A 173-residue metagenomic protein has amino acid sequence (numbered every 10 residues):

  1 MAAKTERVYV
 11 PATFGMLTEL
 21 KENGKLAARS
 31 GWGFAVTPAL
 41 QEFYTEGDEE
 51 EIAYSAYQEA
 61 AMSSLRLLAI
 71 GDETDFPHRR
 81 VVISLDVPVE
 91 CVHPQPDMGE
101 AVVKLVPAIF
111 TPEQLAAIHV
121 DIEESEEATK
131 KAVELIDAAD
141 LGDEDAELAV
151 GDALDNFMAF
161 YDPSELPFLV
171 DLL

Functional and structural regions predicted by a protein language model:
M1-K4, R66-R79: Short, surface-exposed loop and linker segments with low hydrophobicity and enrichment for Pro/Ser/Thr
M1-R29: Short, extreme N-terminal leader segments that mark the start of a protein/domain
T13, V36-T37, D162: Residue-level signal for threonine
K21, S64, L85-P88: Generic structural signal for hydrophobic core residues of well-folded globular domains
G24-L68: N-terminal interaction modules that seed assembly of large macromolecular complexes
W32-G47, D72-E90: Short, structured protein-protein interaction patches enriched in aromatics and acidic/basic residues, typified by
Y54-Q58, H78-R79, T129: A general structural signal for short secondary-structure boundary/capping elements
F76, L85-L173: Glycine-rich, aromatic-bearing surface loops/beta-hairpins
